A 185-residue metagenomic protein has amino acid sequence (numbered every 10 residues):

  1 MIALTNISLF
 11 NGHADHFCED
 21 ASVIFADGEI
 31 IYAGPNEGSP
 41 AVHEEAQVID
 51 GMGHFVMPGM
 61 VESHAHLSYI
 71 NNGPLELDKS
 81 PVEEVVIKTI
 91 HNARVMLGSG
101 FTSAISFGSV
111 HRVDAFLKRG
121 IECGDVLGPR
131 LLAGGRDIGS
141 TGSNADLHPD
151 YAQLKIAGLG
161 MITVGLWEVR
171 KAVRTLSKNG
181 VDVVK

Functional and structural regions predicted by a protein language model:
M1, A46, T102, D182: Conserved acidic residues
M1-V42: N-terminal metal-binding scaffold of metallo-dependent hydrolase/deaminase domains
I7, V23, G28, G53 (+5 more regions): Divalent metal-coordination and catalytic microenvironments
G34, M52, G135: Residues at the C-termini of beta-strands that transition into short coil/loop
G38-M57, V82-E83, S177: Active-site metal-binding motif and surrounding structural segment of the metallo-beta-lactamase
I49, I105-S106, A133, K185: General beta-strand structural signal in soluble alpha/beta enzymes
H54-D125, T141-A145: Metal-associated gating/positioning segment near the N- to mid-region
D125-K185: Metal-coordinating catalytic core of metallo-dependent amide/deamination hydrolases
